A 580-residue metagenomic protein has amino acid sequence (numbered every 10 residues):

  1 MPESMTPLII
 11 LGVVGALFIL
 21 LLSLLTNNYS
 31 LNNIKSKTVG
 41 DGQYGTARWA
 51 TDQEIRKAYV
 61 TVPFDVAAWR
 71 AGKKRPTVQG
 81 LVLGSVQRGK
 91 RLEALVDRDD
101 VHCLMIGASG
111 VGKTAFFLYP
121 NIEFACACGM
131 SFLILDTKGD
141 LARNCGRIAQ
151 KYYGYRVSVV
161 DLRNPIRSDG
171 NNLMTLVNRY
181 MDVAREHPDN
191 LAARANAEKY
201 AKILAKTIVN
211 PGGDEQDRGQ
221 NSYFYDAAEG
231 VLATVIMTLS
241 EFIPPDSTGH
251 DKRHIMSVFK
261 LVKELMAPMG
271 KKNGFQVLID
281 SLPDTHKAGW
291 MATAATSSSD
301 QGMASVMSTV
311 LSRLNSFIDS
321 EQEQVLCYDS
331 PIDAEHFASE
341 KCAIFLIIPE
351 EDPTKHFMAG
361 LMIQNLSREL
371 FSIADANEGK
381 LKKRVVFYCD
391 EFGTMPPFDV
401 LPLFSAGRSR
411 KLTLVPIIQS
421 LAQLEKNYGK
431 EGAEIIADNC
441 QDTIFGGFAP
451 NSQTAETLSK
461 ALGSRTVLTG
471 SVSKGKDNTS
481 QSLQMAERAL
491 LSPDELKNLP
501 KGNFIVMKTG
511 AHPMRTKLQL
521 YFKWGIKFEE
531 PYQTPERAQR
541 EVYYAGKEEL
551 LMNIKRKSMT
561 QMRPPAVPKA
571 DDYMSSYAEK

Functional and structural regions predicted by a protein language model:
M1-V111, A115-E123, C128, I166 (+2 more regions): Basic- and hydrophobic-enriched, low-structure N-terminal and domain-boundary segments that flank ATP-binding catalytic
P2-M5, T454-A461, A511-M514: Short intrinsically disordered, low-complexity coil segments enriched in acidic
W49-Q53, A71-K90, T285-G302, S452 (+3 more regions): N-terminal short leaders/motifs
D52, V60, T469, S492 (+2 more regions): General helical structural elements
R56-A58, A68-R70, F357, E391-T394 (+1 more regions): A short glycine-/small-residue-rich loop at the edge of a beta-strand within enzyme catalytic domains
V82-L412, N427, D494-R515, K523-G525 (+1 more regions): P-loop NTPase motor domains
F404-A406, R410-I505: Conserved ATP-driven motor cores of ASCE-family P-loop NTPases powering translocation/secretion/packaging/pilus
Q519: Short, surface-exposed polybasic-aromatic patches that bind anionic ligands, especially phosphate groups
